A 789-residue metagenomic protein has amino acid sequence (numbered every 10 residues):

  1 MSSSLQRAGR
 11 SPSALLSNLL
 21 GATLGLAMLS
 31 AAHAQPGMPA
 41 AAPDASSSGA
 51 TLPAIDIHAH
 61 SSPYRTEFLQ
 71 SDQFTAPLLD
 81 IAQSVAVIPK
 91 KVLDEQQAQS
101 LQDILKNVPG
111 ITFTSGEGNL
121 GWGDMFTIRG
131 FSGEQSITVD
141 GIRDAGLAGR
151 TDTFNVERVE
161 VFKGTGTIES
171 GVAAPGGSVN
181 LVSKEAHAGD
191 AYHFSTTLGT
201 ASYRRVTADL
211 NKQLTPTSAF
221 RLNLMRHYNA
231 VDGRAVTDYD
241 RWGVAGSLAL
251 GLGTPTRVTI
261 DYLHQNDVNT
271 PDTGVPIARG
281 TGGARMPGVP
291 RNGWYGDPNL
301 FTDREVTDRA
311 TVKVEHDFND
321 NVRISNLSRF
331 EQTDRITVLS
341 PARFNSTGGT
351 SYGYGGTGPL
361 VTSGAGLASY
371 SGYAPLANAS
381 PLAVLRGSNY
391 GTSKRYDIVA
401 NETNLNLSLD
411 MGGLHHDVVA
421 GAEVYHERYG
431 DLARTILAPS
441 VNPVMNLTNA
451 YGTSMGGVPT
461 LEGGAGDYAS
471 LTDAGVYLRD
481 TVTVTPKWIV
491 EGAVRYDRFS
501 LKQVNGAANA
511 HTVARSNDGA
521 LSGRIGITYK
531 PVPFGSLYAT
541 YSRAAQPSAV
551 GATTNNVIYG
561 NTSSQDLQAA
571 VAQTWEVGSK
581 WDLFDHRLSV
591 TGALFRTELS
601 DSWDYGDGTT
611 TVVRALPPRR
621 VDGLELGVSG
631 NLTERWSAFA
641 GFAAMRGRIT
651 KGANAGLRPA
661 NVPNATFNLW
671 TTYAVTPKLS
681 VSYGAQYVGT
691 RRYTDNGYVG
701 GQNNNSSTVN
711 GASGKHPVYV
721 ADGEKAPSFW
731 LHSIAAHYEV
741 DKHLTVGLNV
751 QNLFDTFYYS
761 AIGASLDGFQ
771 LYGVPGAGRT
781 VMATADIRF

Functional and structural regions predicted by a protein language model:
G25, L52-G189, V577: Acidic, small-polar-rich N-terminal luminal/periplasmic segments of exported/outer-membrane proteins
F154-E157, I168-G246, L252-T256, D308 (+1 more regions): Outer-membrane beta-barrel translocator/receptor signature
T217-F220, P255-V258, N321-I324, G413 (+8 more regions): Repeated loop/turn-to-beta-strand initiation elements of outer-membrane beta-barrel proteins
N229-D232, V244-D317, N321, L327 (+3 more regions): Acidic/polar loop-and-plug regions of large Gram-negative outer-membrane beta-barrel proteins
A249-G251, Y396, H415-V419, E423-E427 (+5 more regions): Structural signature of Gram-negative outer-membrane beta-barrels, strongest in the C-terminal barrel of TonB-dependent
D317, R323-R329, T333-P341, L537-Y538 (+3 more regions): Membrane-embedded beta-barrel scaffold of Gram-negative outer-membrane proteins
R596-E598, A615-N703, F754, T784 (+1 more regions): Gram-negative outer-membrane beta-barrel transporters
Y687-N696, G701-N703, H737-F789: C-terminal beta-signal and adjacent terminal beta-strands/loops of Gram-negative outer-membrane beta-barrel proteins
